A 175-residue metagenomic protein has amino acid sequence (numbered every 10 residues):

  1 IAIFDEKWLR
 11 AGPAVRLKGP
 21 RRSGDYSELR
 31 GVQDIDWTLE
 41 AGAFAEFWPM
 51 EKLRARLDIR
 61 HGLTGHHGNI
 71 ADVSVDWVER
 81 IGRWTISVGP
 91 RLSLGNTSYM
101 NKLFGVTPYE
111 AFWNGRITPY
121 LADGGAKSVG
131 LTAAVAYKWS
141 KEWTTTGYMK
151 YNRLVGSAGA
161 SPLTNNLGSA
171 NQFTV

Functional and structural regions predicted by a protein language model:
I1, Y26-R30, L53-L63, T118: Transmembrane beta-strand segments that form the barrel wall of outer-membrane beta-barrel proteins
I1-L9, S98-M100, L121: Outer-membrane beta-barrel biogenesis signature
A2-F44, W48: A glycine-rich, hydrophobic loop/mini-helix early in the fold
I3-E6, V15-L17, A45-F47, H61 (+4 more regions): Residue-level signature of outer-membrane beta-barrel architecture
R21-D25, D36, P49-R56, P108-I117 (+1 more regions): Flexible, solvent-exposed coil segments and beta strand-coil junctions, predominantly the extracellular/periplasmic
E40-R60, T144, M149-K150: Surface-exposed extracellular loop regions of Gram-negative outer-membrane beta-barrel proteins
G62-G168: Outer-membrane beta-barrel transmembrane domain signature
A170-Q172: Extended, charged low-complexity segments that frequently continue into or abut oligomerization scaffolds
